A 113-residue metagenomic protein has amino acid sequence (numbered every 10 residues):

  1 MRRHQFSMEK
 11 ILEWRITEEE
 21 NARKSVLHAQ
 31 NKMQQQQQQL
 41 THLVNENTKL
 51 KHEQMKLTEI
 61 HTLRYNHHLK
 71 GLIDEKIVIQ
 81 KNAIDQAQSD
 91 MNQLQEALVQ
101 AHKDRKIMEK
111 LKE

Functional and structural regions predicted by a protein language model:
M1-E113: Charge-rich amphipathic alpha-helical interaction elements
